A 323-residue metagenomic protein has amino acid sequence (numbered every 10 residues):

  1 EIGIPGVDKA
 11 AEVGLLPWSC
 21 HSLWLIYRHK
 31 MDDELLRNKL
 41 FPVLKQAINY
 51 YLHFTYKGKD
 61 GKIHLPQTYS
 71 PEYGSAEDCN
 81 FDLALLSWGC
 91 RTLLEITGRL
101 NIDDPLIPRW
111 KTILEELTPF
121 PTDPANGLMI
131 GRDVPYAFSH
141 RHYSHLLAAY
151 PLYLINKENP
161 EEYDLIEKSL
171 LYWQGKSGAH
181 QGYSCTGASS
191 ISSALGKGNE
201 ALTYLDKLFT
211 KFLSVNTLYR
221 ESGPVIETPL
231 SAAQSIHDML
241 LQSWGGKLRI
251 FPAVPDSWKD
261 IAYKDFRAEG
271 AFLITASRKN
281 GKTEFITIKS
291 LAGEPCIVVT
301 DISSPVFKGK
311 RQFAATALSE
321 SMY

Functional and structural regions predicted by a protein language model:
E1-D33, N38, N80-K247, E284: Active-site core of glycosidic bond-cleaving carbohydrate-active enzymes
L16, K62, L146, A271-L273: Extracellular structured ligand-interaction cores
K30, N38-Q46, Y50: Serine-hydrolase-like catalytic core of hydrolytic proteins
K45-R99: Acidic/histidine-rich catalytic neighborhood
D60, N199-M322: Non-catalytic C-terminal accessory modules of carbohydrate-active enzymes
Q67, R132, Y153, S290 (+1 more regions): Pocket-edge structural micro-motifs
T68, W110-E115, F251-W258: A glycine-rich phosphate-binding loop feature that marks nucleotide/adenosyl-phosphate handling sites
